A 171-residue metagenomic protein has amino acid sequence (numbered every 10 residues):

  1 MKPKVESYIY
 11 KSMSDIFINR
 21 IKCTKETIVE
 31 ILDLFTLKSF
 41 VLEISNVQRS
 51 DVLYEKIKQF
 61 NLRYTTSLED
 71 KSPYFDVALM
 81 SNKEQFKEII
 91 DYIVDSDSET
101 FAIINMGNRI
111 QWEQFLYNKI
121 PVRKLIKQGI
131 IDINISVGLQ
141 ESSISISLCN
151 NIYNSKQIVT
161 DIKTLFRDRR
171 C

Functional and structural regions predicted by a protein language model:
M1-C171: Structured alpha/beta or helical-core interaction and ligand-binding surfaces enriched in interleaved
